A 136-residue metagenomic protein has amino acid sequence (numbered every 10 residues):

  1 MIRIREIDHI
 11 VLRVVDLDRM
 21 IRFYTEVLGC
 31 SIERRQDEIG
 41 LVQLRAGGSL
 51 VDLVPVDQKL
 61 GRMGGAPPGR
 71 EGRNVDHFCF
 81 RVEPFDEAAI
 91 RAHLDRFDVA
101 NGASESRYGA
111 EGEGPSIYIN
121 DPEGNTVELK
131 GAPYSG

Functional and structural regions predicted by a protein language model:
M1-D18, V75-F78, V82, P133-G136: N-terminal beta-strand motif that seeds the catalytic metal site of vicinal oxygen chelate
E6, G40, S49, N74-D76 (+1 more regions): Residues that flank catalytic or metal-binding motifs in active/ligand-binding sites
L12-Q58: Core segments of cupin and vicinal oxygen chelate
V14-L17, R73-N74, F78-T126: Vicinal oxygen chelate
S31-D37, S106-Y108, Y134-G136: Conserved catalytic-core motifs of GNAT/GCN5-like acyltransferases
L44-G48, I119-P122, A132: Active-site beta-strand termini and strand-to-loop segments that position acidic
D52-V54, Y118, E128: Conserved beta-strand in the GNAT
Q58-A66, A103-S104: A short, acidic/glycine-rich surface segment
